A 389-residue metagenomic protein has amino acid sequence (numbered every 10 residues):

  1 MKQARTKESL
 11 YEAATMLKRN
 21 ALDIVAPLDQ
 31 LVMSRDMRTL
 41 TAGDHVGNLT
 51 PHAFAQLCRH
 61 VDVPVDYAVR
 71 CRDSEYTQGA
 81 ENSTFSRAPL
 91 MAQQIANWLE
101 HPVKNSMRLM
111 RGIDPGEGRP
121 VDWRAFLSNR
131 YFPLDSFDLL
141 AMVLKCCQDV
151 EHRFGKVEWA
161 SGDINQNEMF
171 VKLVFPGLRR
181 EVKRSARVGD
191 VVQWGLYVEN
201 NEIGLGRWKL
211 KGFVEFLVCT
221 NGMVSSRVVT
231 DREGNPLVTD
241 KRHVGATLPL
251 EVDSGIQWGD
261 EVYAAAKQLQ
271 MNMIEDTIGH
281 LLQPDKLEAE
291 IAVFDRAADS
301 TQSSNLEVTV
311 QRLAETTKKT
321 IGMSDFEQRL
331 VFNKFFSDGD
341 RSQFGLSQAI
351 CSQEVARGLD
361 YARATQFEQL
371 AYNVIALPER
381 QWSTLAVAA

Functional and structural regions predicted by a protein language model:
M1-L90, S161-G162, V174-A389: Intrinsically disordered, low-complexity regions enriched in serine/threonine
H45, W123-D135, S161: Conserved aromatic-histidine-acidic binding/catalytic patches
Y76-I95, L99, M110-G116: Extended non-catalytic scaffold regions that mediate assembly and binding in large macromolecular machines
L99-R130: A short, surface-exposed helix-loop junction/capping segment
K104-N105, D138, L173: Extended low-polarity, hydrophobic cluster-rich segments
F126, E168-M169, A314: Long, C-terminal folded domains that constitute the functional core of proteins
N129-F154: Amphipathic alpha-helical segments
H152-L178: Beta-rich nucleic-acid/ligand-interaction surfaces
